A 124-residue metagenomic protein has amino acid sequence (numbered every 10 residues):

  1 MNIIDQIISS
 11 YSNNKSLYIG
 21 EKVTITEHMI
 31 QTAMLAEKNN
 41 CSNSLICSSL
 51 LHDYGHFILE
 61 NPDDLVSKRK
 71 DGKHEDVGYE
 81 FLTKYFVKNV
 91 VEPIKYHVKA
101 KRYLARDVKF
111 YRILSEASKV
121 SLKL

Functional and structural regions predicted by a protein language model:
M1-L124: Metal-dependent phosphohydrolase cores
